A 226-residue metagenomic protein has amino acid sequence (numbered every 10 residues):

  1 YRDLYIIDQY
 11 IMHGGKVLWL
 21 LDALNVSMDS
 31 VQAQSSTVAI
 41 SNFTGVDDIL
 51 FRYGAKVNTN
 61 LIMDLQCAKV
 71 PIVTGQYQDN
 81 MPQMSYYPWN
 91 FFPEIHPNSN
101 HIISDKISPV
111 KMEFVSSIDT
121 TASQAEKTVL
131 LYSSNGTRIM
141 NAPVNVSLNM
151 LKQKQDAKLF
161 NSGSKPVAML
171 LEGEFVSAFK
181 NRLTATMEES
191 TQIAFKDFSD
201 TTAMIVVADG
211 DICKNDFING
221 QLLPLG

Functional and structural regions predicted by a protein language model:
Y1-G226: Acidic, S/T/G-rich, low-cysteine, solvent-exposed domains in lumenal/extracellular/periplasmic regions of secretory
